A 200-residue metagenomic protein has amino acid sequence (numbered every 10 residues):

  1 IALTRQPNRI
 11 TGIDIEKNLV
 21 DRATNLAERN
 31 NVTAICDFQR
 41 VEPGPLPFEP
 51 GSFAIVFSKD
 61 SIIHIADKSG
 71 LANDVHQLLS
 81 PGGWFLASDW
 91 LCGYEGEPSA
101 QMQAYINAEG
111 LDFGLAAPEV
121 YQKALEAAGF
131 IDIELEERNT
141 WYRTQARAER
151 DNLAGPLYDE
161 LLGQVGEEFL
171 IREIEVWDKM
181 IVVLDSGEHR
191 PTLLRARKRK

Functional and structural regions predicted by a protein language model:
I1-P45: Class I SAM-dependent methyltransferase SAM/SAH-binding core
G44-V56: A short acidic, Gly/Pro-enriched loop at the edge of an enzyme's catalytic core that lines a small-molecule cofactor
A54-D67: A short SAM/SAH-binding and catalytic strip from SAM-dependent methyltransferases
K59, S88-D89: Alpha/beta-hydrolase-fold catalytic nucleophile elbow
S69-W84: A short glycine-rich, Lys/Arg-flanked "PGG" loop and its adjoining helix->strand segment in the class I
W90-D112: Short, glycine-/aromatic-enriched active-site segment of Class I SAM-dependent methyltransferases
F113-G129, I133: Short alpha-helix
E134-K200: Conserved Class I S-adenosyl-L-methionine
